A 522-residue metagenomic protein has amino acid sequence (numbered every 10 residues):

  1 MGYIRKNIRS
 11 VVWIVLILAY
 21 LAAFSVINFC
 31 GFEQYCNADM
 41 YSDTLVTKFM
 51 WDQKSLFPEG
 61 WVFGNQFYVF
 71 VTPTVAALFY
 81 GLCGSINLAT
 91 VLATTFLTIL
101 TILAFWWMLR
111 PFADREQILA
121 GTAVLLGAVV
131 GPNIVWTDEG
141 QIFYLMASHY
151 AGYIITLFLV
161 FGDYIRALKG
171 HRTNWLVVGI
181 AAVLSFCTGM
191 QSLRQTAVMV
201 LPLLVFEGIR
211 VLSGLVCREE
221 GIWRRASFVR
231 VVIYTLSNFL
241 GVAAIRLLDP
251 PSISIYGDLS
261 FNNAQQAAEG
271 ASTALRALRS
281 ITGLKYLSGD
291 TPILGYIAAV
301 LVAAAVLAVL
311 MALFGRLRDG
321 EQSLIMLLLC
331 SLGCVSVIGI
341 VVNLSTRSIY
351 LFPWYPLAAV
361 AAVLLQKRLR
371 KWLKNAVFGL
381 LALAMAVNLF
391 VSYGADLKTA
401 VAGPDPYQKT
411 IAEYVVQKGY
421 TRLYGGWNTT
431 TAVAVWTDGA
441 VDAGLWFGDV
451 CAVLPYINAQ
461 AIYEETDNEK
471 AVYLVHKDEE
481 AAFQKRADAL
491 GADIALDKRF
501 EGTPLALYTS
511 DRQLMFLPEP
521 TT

Functional and structural regions predicted by a protein language model:
K6-L18, L176-V183, V231-L236, L301-L307 (+3 more regions): Signature aromatic-anchored transmembrane alpha helix within multi-pass, membrane-resident enzymes that catalyze glycan
F29-A38, W51-T74: Membrane-proximal lumenal/periplasmic loop motifs of glycosylation machinery
N65, V69, E116-L168, T346-A358 (+1 more regions): Membrane-interface micro-motifs in multi-pass membrane enzymes
L92-I118, L159, D163, L307-A312: Transmembrane-helix motifs of polytopic, lipid-linked glycan transferases
Q117-I118, H171-W175, V211-V232, Y296-L332 (+1 more regions): Membrane-interface helix-loop-helix junctions at transmembrane boundaries of multi-pass membrane enzymes, predominantly
S148-T156, V198, L294-L301, S323-R370: Hydrophobic/aromatic-rich transmembrane helices and adjacent perimembrane loops
W175-L204: Membrane-interface alpha helices of multi-pass inner-membrane proteins
Q417-A452: Short periplasmic/luminal acceptor-recognition loop of GT-C membrane glycosyltransferases, typified by
